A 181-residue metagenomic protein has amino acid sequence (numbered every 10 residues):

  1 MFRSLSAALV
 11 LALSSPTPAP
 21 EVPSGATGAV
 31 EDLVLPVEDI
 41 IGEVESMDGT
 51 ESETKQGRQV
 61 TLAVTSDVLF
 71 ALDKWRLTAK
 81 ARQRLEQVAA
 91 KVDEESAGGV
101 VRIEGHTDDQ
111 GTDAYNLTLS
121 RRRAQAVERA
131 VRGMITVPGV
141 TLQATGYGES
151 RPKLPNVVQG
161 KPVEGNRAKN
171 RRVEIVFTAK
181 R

Functional and structural regions predicted by a protein language model:
M1-Q59, R76: N-terminal targeting leaders that direct proteins to extracytoplasmic destinations
T17-D32, A79, Q87-A90, E94 (+4 more regions): Compositionally biased, non-globular sequence tracts
S46-D48, S52-K55, F70-E104, R132 (+1 more regions): Periplasmic peptidoglycan-binding/anchoring modules of Gram-negative envelope and division proteins
V60-L72: Acidic/histidine-rich, surface-exposed loop or edge segments in extracytoplasmic proteins
T61-A63, V100-R102, Q143, E174-I175: Structural recognition of the beta-strand scaffold that forms the well-ordered cores of secreted hydrolase catalytic
S66-V68, G105-D109: Short, histidine-centered active-site or binding-site loop motifs used for metal coordination, general acid-base
T107-K180: Periplasmic OmpA-like peptidoglycan-binding domain that tethers envelope proteins to the cell wall
